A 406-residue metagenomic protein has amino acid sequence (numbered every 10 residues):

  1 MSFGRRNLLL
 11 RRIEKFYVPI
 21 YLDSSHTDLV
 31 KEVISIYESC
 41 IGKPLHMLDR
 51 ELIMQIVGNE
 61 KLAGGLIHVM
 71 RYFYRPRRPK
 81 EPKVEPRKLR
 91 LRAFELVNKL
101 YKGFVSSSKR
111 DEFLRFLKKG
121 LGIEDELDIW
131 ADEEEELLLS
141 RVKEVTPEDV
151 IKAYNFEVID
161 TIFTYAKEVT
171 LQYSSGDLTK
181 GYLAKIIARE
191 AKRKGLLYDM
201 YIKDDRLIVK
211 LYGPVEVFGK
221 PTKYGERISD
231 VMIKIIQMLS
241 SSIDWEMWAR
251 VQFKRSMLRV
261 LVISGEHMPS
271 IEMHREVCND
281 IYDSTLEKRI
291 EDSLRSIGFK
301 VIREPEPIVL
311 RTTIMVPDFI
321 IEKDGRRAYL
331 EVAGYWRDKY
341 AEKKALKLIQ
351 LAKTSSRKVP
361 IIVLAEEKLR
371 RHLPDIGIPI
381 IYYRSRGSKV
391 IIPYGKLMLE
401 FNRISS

Functional and structural regions predicted by a protein language model:
M1-S406: Electrostatic, structured charged patches in enzyme active sites and in nucleic-acid/phosphate-binding
